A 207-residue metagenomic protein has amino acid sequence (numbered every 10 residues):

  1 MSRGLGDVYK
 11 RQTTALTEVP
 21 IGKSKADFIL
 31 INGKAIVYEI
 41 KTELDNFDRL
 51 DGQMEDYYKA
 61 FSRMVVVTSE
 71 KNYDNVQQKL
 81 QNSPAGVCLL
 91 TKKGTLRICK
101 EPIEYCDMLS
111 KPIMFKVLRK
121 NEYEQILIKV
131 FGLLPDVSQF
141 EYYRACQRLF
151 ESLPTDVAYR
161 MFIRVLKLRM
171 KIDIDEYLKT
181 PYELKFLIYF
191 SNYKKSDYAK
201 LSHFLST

Functional and structural regions predicted by a protein language model:
M1-Y9: Single conserved hydrophobic/aromatic residue that forms the stacking wall/gate of nucleotide- or nucleobase-binding
K10-T17, I21-K23, E39-E55: A positional/architectural concept
K23-S24, K93-I98: A short acidic, often aromatic-flanked loop/helix-cap motif at beta-alpha or helix-coil junctions that lines enzyme
F28-L30, K34-L44: Conserved catalytic cores of phosphodiester-cleaving nucleases, focusing on short active-site segments
N32-G33, T91-G94: Short acidic-glycine loop/turn motifs at beta-strand connectors
L44-T91: Catalytic cores of nucleic-acid endonucleases
L96-L168: A conserved mid-domain beta-alpha-beta active-site/ligand-binding segment of alpha/beta enzyme cores
Q147-T207: C-terminal, charge/polar-rich interaction regions
